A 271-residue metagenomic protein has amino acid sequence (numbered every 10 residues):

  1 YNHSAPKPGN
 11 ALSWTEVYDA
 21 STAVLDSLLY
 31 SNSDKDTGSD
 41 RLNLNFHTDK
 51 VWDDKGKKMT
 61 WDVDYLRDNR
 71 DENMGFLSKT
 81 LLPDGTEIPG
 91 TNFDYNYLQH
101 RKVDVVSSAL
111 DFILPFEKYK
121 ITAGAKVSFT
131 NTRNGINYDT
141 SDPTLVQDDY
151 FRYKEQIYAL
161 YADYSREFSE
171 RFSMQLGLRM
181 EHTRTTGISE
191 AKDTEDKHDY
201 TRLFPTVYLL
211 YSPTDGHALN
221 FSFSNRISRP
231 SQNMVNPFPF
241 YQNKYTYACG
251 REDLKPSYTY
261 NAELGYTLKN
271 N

Functional and structural regions predicted by a protein language model:
Y1-P6, S33-S189, S212, G216: Face-selective signature of the C-terminal outer-membrane beta-barrel domain
S4, N225-S228: Conserved nucleotide-binding/hydrolysis micro-motifs of P-loop NTPases
G9-K35: Acidic/polar loop-and-plug regions of large Gram-negative outer-membrane beta-barrel proteins
L12-T22, G75-T86, Y138-V146, A191-K197 (+1 more regions): Flexible, surface-exposed loop regions and adjacent strand-edge segments of Gram-negative outer-membrane beta-barrel
N43, S107, I157-A159, Y200-T206 (+2 more regions): Transmembrane beta-barrel architecture of outer membranes
H100, D149-E155, H198, I227-N271: Outer-membrane beta-barrel signature, preferentially recognizing the C-terminal barrel domain of Gram-negative
